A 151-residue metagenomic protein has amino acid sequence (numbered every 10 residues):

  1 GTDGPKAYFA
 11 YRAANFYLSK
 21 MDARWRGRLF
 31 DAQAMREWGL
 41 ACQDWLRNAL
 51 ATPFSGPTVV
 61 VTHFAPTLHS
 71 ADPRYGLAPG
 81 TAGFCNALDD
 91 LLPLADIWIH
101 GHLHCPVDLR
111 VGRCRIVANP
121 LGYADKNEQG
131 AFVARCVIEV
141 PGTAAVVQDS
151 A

Functional and structural regions predicted by a protein language model:
G1-V59, F64-S70, R74-Y75: Active-site-proximal loop/helix segment associated with metal-binding centers of metalloenzymes
V61-T67, D96-P106: Histidine-centered catalytic micro-motifs
D72, A78-D96, H104-A151: Binuclear metal-dependent phosphoesterase catalytic core
